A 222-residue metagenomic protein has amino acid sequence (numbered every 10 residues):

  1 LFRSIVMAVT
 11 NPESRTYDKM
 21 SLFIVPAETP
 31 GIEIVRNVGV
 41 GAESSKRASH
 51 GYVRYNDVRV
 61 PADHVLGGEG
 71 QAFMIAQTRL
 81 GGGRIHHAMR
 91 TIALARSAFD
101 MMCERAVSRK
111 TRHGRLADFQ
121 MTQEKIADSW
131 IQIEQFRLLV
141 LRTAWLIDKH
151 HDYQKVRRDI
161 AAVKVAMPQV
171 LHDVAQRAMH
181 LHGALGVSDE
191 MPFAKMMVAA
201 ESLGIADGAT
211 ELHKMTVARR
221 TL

Functional and structural regions predicted by a protein language model:
F2, D18, A48-H50, P192 (+1 more regions): Short, solvent-exposed loop/turn segments at the edges of secondary structure
F2-V35: A short core secondary-structure module
R3-M7, L22-I24, H50-D57, I75 (+1 more regions): Conserved hydrophobic/aromatic beta-strand scaffold that supports enzyme active sites
E13-Y17, A42-R47, G67: Solvent-exposed alpha-helices and their adjacent loops that cap or buttress functional pockets in soluble metabolic
E28-R59: Flexible, small-/acidic-enriched active-site or ligand-binding loops
I32-R36, H64-L66, D189: Short, ligand-facing micro-motifs at secondary-structure edges
Y52-R54, G70-Q71, Q77-L222: Alpha-helical interface subdomain recognition
D57-M74: Long, acidic (Asp/Glu-rich), low-complexity accessory segments flanking structured domains
